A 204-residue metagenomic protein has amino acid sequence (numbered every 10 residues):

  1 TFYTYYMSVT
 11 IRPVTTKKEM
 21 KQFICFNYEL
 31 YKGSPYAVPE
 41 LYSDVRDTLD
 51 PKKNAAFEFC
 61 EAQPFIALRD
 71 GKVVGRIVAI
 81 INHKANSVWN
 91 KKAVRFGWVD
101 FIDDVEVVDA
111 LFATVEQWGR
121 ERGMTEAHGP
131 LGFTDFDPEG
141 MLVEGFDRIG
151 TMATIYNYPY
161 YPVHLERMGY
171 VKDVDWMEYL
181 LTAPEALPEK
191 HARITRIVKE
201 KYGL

Functional and structural regions predicted by a protein language model:
T1-Y6: Short, Lys/Arg-enriched N-terminal segments with co-localized hydrophobic residues within the first ~10-30 amino acids
M7-K52, V94, E200-L204: Short amphipathic alpha-helix that is part of the acyltransferase structural core
F26-N27, Y31, E61-A62, R76: Membrane-embedded alpha-helical bundles of multi-pass transporters/translocases, especially carrier/permease families
D50-I66: A short helix-loop-beta-strand connector motif used in the catalytic cores of GNAT acetyltransferases and, in some
A62, A93, V174-W176: Extracellular structured ligand-interaction cores
P64-I66, K72-N82: Conserved beta-strand in the GNAT
S87-V171: Acyl-donor binding region in acyl/amide transferases
I155-L204: Acyltransferase donor/substrate-recognition loop-hinge adjacent to the catalytic core
